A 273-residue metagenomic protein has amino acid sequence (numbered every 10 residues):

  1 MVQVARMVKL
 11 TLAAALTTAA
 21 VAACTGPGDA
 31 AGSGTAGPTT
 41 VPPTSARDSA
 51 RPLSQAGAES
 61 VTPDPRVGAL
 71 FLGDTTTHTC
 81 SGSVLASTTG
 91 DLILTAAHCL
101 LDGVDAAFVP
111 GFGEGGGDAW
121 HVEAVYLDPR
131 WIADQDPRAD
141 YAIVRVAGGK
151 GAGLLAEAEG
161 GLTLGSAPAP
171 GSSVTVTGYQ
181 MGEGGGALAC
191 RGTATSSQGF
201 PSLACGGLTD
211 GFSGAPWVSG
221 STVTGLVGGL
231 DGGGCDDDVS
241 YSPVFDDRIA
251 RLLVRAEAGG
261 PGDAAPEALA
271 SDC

Functional and structural regions predicted by a protein language model:
V2-S87, F245, R251-C273: Protease-domain processing segments flanking chymotrypsin-fold serine proteases, especially trypsin-like
S49-S54, G90-L94, L155-G161: Charged, amphipathic alpha-helical segments
P52-P65, G73-D74, A106-A152: Conserved catalytic-core segment of clan PA serine endopeptidases
E59-G113, T193-S197, G228-G229: Catalytic histidine site
A69, L92-L94, A142-R145, V174-V176 (+1 more regions): Structural recognition of the beta-strand scaffold that forms the well-ordered cores of secreted hydrolase catalytic
P137-G211: Chymotrypsin/trypsin-fold serine protease catalytic domain
G207-G228, G233-G234: Catalytic nucleophile loop of clan PA
